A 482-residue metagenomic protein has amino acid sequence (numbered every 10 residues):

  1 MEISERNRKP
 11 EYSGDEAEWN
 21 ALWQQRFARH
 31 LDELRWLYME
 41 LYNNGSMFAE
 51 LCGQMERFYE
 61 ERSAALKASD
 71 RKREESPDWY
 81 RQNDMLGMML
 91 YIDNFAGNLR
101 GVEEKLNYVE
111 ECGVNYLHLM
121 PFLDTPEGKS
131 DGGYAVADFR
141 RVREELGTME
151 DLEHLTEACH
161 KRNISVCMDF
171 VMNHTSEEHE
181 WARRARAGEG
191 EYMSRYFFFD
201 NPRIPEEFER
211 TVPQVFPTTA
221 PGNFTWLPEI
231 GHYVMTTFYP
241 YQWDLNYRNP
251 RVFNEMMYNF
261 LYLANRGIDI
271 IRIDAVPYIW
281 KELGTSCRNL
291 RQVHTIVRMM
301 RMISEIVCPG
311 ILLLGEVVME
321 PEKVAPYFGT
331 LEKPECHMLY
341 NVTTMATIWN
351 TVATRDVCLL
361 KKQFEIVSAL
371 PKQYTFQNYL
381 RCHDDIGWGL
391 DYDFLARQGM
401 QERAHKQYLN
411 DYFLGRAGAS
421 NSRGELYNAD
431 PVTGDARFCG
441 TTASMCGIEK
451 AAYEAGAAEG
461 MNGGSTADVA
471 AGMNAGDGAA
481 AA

Functional and structural regions predicted by a protein language model:
M1-A482: Active-site and adjacent substrate-binding regions of carbohydrate-active enzymes
